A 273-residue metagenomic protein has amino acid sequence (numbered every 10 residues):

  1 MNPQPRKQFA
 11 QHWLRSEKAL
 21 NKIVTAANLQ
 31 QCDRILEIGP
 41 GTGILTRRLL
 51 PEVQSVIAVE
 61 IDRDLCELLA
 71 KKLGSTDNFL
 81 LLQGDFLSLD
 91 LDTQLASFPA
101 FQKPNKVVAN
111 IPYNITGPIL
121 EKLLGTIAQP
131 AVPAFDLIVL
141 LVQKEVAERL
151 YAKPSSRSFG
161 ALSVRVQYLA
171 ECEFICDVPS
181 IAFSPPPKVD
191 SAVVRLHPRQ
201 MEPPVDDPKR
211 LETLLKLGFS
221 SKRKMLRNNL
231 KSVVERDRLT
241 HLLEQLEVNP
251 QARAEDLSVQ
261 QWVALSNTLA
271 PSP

Functional and structural regions predicted by a protein language model:
M1-K216, H241-E244, E255, A264 (+1 more regions): Catalytic cores of RNA-modifying enzymes
K231-V233: Short helix-coil junctions and helix-kink-helix linkers
R238: Short, well-ordered alpha-helical segments that carry or flank key catalytic/ligand-binding motifs at enzyme/regulatory
